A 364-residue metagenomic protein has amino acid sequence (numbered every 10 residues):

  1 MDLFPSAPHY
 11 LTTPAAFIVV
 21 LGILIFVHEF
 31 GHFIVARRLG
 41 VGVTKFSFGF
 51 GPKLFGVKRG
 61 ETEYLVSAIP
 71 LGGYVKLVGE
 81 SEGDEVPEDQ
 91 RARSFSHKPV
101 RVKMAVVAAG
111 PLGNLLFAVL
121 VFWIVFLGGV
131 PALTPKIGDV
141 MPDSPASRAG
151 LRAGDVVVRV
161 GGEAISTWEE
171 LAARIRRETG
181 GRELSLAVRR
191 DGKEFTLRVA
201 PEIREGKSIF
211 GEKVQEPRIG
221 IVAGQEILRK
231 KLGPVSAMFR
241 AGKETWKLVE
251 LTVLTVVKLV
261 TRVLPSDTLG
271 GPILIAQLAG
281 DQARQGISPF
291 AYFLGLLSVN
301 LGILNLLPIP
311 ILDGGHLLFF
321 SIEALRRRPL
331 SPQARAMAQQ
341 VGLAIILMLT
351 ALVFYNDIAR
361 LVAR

Functional and structural regions predicted by a protein language model:
D2-S6, R37-A118, V222-L232, S236-A237 (+2 more regions): Membrane-embedded helix-turn/re-entrant segments that form the catalytic/gating core of multi-pass membrane enzymes
D2-Y10, Q90-R101, M141, R204-I303 (+2 more regions): Functional transmembrane alpha-helices
P14, R38, V121-D139, Y355-V362: Aromatic-capped interface at the extracytoplasmic side of an N-terminal signal-anchor transmembrane helix
H28, V66, G110, N305 (+2 more regions): Divalent metal-coordination and catalytic microenvironments
F30-V35, L112, L116, L307 (+1 more regions): Active-site His/Glu-centered metal-binding helix of metallohydrolases
L39-T44, V130-S147, R152: Alpha-helical transmembrane signal-anchor/signal-peptide segments
A146-W168, T245, A338: Conserved PDZ fold ligand-binding element
R148, R152, V158-R159, R174-Q215 (+1 more regions): PDZ-domain C-terminal substructure recognizer with occasional recognition of PDZ-binding tails
